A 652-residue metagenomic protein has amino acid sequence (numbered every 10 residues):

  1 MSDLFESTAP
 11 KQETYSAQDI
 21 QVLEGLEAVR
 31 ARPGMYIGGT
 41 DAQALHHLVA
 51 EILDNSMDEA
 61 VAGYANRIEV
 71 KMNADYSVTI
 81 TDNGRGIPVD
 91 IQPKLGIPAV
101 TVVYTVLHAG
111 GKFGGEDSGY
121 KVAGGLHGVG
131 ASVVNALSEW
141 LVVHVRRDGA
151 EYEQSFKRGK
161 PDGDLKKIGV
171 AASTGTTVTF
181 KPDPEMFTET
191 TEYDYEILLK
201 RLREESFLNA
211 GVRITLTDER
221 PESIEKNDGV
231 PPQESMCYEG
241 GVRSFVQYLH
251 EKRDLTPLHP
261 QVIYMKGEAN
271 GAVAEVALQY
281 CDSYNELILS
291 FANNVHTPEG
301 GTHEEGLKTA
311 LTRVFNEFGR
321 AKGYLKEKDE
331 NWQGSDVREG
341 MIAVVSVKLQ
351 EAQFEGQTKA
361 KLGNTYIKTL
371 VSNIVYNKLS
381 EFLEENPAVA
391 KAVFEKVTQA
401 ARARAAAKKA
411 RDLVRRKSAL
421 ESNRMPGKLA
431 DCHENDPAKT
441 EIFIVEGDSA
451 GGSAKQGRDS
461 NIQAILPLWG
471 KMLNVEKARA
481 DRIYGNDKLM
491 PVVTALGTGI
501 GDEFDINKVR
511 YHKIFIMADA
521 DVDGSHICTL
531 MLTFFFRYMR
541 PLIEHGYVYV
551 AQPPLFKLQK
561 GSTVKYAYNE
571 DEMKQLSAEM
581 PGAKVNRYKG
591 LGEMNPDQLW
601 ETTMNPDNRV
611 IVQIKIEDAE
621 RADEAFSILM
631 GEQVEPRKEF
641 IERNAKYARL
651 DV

Functional and structural regions predicted by a protein language model:
M1-Q18, L26, A50, D58-A60 (+11 more regions): GHKL-family ATPase ATP-binding module
A31-V49, K121: Conserved short strand/loop->alpha-helix "switch" segment adjacent to the catalytic nucleotide/phosphoryl-transfer site
Y36-A44, P88-K94, V295-T302, I367 (+1 more regions): Flexible beta-alpha connector loops of hexameric P-loop NTPases
D58-E59, G86-I87, V522-D523: Residues immediately C-terminal
I87-G110: Short conserved segment of the HATPase_c
R402-E421, D436-E441, G452, Q456-R458 (+1 more regions): C-terminal interaction appendages of subunits in large macromolecular complexes
